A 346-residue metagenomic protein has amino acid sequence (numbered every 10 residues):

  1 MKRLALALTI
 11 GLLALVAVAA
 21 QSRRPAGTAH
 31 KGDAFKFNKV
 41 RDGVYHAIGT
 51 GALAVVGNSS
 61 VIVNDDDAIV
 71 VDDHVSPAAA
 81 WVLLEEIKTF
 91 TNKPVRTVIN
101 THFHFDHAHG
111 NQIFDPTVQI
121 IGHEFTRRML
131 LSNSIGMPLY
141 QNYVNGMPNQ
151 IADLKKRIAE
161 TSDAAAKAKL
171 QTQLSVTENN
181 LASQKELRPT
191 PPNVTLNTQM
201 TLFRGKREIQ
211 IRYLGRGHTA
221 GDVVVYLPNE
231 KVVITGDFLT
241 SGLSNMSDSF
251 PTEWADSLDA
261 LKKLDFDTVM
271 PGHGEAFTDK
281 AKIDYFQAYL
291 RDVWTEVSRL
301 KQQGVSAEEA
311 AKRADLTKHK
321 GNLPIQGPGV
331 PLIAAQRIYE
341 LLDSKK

Functional and structural regions predicted by a protein language model:
A7-V16: Bacterial N-terminal signal peptides
L15-T28: Bacterial Sec-dependent signal peptides at the C-terminal "C-region" and cleavage site
G32, N38-K39, R128-Y213, N229 (+2 more regions): Metallo-beta-lactamase
F37-T89, V223-T235: Conserved beta-strand hairpin/beta-sheet module of binuclear metal-dependent hydrolase folds, prominently
V63-I69, P77-G122, K262-L264: Active-site metal-binding motif and surrounding structural segment of the metallo-beta-lactamase
E208-L264: Active-site-proximal loop/helix segments of hydrolase catalytic cores
A255-V305, E309: Divalent-metal (often Zn2+) His-rich catalytic cores of metallo-beta-lactamase-fold enzymes
Q302-K346: C-terminal regulatory/interaction regions
